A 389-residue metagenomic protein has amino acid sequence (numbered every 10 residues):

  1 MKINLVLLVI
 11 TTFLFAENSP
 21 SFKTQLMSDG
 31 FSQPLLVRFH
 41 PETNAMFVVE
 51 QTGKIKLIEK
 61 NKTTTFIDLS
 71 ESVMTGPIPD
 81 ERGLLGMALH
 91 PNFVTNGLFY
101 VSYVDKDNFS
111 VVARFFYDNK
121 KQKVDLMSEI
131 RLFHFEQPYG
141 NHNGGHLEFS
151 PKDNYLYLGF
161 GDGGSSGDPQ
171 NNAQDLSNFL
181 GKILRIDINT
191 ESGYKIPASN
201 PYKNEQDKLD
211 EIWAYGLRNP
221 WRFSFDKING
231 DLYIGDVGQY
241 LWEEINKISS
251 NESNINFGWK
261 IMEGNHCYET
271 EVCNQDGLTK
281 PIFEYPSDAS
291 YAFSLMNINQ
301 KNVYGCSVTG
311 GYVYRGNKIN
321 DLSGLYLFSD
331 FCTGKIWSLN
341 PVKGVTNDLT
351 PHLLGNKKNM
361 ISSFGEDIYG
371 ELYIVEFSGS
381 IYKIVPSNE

Functional and structural regions predicted by a protein language model:
K2-I3, L209, I361: Structural motif marking the loop-to-transmembrane transition
I3-L14: Sec-dependent N-terminal signal peptides
T12-F13, N44, N347: N-terminal compositionally biased, intrinsically disordered segments and leader/signal-like regions
E17-S166, R222-F225, G230-L241, Y304-V342 (+2 more regions): Acidic, Gly/Ser/Thr-rich repeat motifs that build Ca2+-stabilized beta-propeller blades
Q25-L26, N61-E71, K123-F133, K195-P201 (+2 more regions): Beta-propeller fold detector
L26, I212, V303, N356-N359: A structural connector/turn signal
R82-L84, D162-L349, I384-S387: Beta-propeller domain segments
L217, V345-I368: Conserved blade-ending motifs and adjacent loop-strand segments that build the rim/top face of beta-propeller domains
